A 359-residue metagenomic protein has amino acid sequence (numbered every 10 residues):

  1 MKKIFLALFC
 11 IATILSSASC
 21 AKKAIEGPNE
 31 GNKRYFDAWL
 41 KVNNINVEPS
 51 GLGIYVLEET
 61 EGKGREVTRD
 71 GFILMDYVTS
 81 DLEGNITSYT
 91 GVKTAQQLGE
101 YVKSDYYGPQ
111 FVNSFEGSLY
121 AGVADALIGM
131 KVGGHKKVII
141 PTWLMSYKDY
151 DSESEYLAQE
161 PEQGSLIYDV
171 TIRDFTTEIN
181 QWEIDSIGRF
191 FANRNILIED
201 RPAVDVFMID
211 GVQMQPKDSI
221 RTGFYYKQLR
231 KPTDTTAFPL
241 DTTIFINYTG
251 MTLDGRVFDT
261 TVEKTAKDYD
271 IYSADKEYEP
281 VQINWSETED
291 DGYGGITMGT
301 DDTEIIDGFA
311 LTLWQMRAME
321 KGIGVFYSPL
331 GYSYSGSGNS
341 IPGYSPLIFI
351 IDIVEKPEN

Functional and structural regions predicted by a protein language model:
M1-C20: Sec-dependent bacterial lipoprotein signal peptides
F5, C20-N359: Cross-family detector of peptidyl-prolyl cis-trans isomerase
